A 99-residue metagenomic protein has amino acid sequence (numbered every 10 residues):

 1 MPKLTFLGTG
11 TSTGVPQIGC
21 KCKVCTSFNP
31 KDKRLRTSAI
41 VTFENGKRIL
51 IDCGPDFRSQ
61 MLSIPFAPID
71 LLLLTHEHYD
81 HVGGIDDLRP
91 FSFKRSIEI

Functional and structural regions predicted by a protein language model:
P2-S63: Conserved beta-strand hairpin/beta-sheet module of binuclear metal-dependent hydrolase folds, prominently
G46-I99: Active-site metal-binding motif and surrounding structural segment of the metallo-beta-lactamase
